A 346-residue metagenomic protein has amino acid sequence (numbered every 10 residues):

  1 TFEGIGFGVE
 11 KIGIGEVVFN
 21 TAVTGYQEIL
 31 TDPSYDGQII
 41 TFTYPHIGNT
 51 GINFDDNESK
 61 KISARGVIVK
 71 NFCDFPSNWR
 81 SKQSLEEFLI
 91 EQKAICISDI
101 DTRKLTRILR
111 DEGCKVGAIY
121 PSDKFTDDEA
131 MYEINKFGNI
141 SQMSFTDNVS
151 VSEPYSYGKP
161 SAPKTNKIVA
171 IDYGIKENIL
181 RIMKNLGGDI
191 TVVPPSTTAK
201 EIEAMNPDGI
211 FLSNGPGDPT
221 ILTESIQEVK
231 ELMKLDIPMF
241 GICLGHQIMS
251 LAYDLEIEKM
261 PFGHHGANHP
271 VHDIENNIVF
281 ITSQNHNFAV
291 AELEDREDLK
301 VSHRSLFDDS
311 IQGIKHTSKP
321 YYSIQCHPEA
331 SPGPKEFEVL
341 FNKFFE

Functional and structural regions predicted by a protein language model:
T1-K200, A204-M205, P219, S331-P332 (+1 more regions): RNA-binding accessory domains that recognize and position tRNA/RNA substrates
I95, K167, P238-F240, E256 (+1 more regions): Proline-centered loop/turn at the N-terminus of a beta-strand
D101, C243, H286, H327: Active-site glycine-centered loops adjacent to acidic/histidine catalytic or metal-binding residues that shape
K167-D172, T282-S283, Y322-C326: Active-site-proximal beta-strand elements of phosphoester/diester hydrolases
G209, S213-I281, A289, G333-K343: Cysteine-nucleophile active-site neighborhood
I278-K319: Catalytic beta-strand/loop cores that center a nucleophilic Ser/Cys/Thr and support acyl-enzyme chemistry
I311-E346: A glycine-centered loop/beta-turn motif at secondary-structure junctions
